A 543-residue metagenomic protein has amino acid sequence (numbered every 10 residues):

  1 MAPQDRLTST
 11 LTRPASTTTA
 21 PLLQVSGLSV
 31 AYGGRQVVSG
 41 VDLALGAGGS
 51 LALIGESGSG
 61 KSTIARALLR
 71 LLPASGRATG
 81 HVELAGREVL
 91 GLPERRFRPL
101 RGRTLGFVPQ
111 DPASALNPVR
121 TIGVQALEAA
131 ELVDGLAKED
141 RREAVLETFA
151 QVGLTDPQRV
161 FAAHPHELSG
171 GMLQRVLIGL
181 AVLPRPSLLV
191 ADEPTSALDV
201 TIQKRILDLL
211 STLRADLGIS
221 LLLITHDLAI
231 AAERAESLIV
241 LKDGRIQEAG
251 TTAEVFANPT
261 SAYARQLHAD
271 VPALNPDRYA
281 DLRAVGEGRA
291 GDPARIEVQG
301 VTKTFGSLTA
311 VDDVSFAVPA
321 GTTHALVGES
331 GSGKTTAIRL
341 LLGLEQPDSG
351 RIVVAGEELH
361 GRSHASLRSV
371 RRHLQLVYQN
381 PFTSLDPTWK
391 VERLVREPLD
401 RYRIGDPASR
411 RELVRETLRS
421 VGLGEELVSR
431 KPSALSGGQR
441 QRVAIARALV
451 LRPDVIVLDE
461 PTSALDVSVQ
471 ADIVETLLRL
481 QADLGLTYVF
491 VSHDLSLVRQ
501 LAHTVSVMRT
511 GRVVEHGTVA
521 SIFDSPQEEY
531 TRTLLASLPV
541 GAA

Functional and structural regions predicted by a protein language model:
L69, L342: Helix-to-loop junction immediately C-terminal to a conserved catalytic motif
R77-E88, G350-E358, V370: Conserved ABC transporter NBD signature motif
V89-G106, V124, L132, E254-P259 (+3 more regions): ABC ATPase NBD coupling module
D140-R159, S409-E426, L535-A536: Conserved ABC ATPase "signature" region
H164-L168, M172, K431-L435, Q439: Conserved ABC ATPase signature
R185, R452: Conserved catalytic motifs of ABC-family nucleotide-binding domains
A249-G250, H516-G517: ABC ATPase "signature
